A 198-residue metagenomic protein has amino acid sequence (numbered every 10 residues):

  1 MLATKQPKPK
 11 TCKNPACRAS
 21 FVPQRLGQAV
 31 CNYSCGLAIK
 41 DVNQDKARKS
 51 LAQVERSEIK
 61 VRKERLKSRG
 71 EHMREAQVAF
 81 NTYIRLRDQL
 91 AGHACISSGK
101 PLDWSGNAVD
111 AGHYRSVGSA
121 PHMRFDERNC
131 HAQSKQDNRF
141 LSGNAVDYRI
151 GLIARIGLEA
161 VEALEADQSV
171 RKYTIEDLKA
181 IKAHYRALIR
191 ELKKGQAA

Functional and structural regions predicted by a protein language model:
M1-V78, R171-A198: A boundary/linker detector
C12-P15, C31, G92-S98, S134: Short cysteine-rich clusters marking metal-coordination/redox-active sites
S20-G27, I39-D45, S105-Y114, S142-D147: Short Cys/His-rich "knuckle" micro-motifs
S34-E64, R115-N129, A154-A166: Short microdomains enriched in Cys/His and/or Lys/Arg
C35-D41, K100-D103, N129-I156: Short Cys/His-centered divalent metal-binding micro-motifs
K67-S97: Ligand/cofactor pocket segment of small-molecule handling proteins
A94-H131: Histidine-centered nuclease catalytic patch
K135-V146, I153-A187: Extended, acidic-biased charged interface segments
